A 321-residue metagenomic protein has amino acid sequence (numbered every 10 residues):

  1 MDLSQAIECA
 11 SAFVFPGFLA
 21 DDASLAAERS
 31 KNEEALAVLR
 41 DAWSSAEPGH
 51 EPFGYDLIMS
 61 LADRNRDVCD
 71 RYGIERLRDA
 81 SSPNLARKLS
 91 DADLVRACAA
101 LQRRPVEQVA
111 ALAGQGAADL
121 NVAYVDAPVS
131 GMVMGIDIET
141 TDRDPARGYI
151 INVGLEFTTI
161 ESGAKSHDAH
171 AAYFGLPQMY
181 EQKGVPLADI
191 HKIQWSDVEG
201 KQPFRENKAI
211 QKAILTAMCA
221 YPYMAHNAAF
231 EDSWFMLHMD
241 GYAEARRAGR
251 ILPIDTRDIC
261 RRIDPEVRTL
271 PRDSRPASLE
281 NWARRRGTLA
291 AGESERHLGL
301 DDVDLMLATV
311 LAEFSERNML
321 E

Functional and structural regions predicted by a protein language model:
A6-L19, N32, P48-G49, L57-S60 (+1 more regions): N-terminal accessory regions of nucleic-acid-interacting proteins
D21-L25: Short, charge/polar-rich alpha-helical segments
D79-L89, P203, E293-M306: Short linear loop/turn motifs
G114-G116, L120-M236, P276-R286: Conserved non-catalytic scaffold segment of RNase H-like nuclease domains
W195-K201, Y242-G249, V267-T269, L289-R296: Short, polar/flexible loop-turn hinges at active-site or ligand-entry regions and domain interfaces
C219-A229, S233-M239, T269-E321: Acidic, Mg2+-coordinating catalytic module of metal-dependent nucleases/exonucleases that use a two-metal-ion mechanism
E231-I254: Substrate-recognition/cap helix-loop segment adjacent to the acidic, metal-dependent catalytic center of Asp-based
I254-D273: Short alpha-helix plus adjacent loop in nuclease-associated cores
